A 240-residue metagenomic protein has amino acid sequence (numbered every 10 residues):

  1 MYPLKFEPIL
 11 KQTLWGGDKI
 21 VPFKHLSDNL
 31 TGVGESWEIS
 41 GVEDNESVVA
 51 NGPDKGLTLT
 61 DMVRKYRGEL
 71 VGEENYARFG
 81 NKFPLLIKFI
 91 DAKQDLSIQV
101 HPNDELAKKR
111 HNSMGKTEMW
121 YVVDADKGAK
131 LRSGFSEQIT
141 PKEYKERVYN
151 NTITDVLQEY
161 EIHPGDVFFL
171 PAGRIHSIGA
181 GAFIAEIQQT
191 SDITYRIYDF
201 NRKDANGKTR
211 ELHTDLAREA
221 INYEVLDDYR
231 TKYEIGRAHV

Functional and structural regions predicted by a protein language model:
M1-I139, D199-G236: Transition-metal
L14-G16, L86, L157-D166, R174: Gly/lys/ser-thr-rich phosphate-binding loops in alpha/beta enzymes that coordinate phosphoanhydride or phosphate groups
I98, E161-A180, Q189: Conserved metal-binding segment of the jelly-roll/cupin
L106-A107, G128-S133, I139-Y144, P171 (+2 more regions): Short, well-ordered, mixed-charge alpha-helical segments that flank or form enzyme active sites
E118-W120, S177-R202: A short hydrophobic beta-strand segment most commonly corresponding to one strand of the jelly-roll/cupin
I139-F169: Active-site glycine-rich loop that binds ribose-phosphate moieties when present
V148, T152, A172, A182 (+1 more regions): Short, well-ordered alpha-helical segments in soluble proteins
A238-V240: Conserved small/polar residues in nucleotide/adenosyl-binding loops
